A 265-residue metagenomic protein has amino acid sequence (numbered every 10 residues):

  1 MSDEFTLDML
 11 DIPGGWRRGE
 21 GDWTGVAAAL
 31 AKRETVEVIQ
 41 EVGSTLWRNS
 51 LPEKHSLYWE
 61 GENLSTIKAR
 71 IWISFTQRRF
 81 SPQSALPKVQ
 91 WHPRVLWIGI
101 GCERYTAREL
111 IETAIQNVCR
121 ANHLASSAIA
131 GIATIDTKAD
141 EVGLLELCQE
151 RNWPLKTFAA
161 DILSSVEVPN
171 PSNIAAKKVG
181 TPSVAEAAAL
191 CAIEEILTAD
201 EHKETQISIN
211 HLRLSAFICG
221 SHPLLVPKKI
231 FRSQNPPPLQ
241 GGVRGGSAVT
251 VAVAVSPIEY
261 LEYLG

Functional and structural regions predicted by a protein language model:
M1, V38-Q40, W59, I73 (+3 more regions): General beta-strand structural signal in soluble alpha/beta enzymes
M1-K54: Conserved anion/nucleotide-ligand pocket segment
M1-L7, I135, L144-A185: Long, charge-dense
S65-S84, Q90-W91, A189, I193-E195 (+1 more regions): C-terminal edge-of-domain segments
Q90, R94-I111, I115: Glycine- and Gly-Pro-enriched alpha-helical subdomains that act as flexible, kink-prone "lid/hinge" or packing modules
I115-I129: Phosphate/pyrophosphate-binding loops at sites that engage ATP/ADP/AMP, CoA/4′-phosphopantetheine, polyphosphate
I132: Aromatic-residue-lined binding/catalytic grooves and analogous aromatic/hydrophobic interfacial grooves in multimeric
A199-C219, P237: Short, low-complexity, charge-dense intrinsically disordered segments
